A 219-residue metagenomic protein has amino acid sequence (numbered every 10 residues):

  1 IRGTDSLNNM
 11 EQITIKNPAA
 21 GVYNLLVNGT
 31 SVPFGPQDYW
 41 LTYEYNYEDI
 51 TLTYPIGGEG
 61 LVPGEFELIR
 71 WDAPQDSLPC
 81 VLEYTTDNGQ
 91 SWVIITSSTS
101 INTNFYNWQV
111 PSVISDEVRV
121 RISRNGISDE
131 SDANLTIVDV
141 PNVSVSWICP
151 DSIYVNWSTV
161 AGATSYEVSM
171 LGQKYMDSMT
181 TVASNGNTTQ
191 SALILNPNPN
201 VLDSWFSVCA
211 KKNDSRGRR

Functional and structural regions predicted by a protein language model:
I1, T14-V62, I137: C-terminal edge strands of extracellular/lumenal beta-sandwich accessory domains
N17-A19, P111-D116, I194-D203: Surface-exposed, short loops/turns at beta-strand junctions within beta-sandwich domains
Y23-L25, V118-V120, F206: Hydrophobic beta-strand segments within extracellular beta-sandwich modules
V27, I122-R124, A210: Conserved structural position at the C-terminal beta-strand of extracellular beta-sandwich adhesion modules
E67-A73, W108, V155-T159: Aromatic/hydrophobic beta-strand junction motif of beta-rich domains
E83-T86, S123, S169-Q173: Conserved Ser/Thr-centered positions that define the repeating blades of beta-propeller domains
Q90-Y106, E167-V201, N213-D214: Recognizes extended acidic, P/S/T-rich segments that occur within or adjacent to Ig-like beta-sandwich modules
I137-G162, P199-N200, D214-R219: Pro/Thr/Ser/Gly-rich low-complexity, intrinsically disordered linker/stalk tracts
